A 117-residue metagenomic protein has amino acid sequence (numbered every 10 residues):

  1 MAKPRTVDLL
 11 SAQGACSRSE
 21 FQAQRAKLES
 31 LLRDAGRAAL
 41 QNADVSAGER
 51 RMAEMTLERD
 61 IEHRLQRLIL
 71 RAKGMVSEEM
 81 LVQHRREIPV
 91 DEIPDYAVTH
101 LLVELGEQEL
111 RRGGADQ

Functional and structural regions predicted by a protein language model:
M1-R85, I93: A detector of short terminal or domain-flanking linear segments
M75-Q117: Short, basic amphipathic alpha-helical segments that act as recognition/interaction helices in nucleic-acid-binding
